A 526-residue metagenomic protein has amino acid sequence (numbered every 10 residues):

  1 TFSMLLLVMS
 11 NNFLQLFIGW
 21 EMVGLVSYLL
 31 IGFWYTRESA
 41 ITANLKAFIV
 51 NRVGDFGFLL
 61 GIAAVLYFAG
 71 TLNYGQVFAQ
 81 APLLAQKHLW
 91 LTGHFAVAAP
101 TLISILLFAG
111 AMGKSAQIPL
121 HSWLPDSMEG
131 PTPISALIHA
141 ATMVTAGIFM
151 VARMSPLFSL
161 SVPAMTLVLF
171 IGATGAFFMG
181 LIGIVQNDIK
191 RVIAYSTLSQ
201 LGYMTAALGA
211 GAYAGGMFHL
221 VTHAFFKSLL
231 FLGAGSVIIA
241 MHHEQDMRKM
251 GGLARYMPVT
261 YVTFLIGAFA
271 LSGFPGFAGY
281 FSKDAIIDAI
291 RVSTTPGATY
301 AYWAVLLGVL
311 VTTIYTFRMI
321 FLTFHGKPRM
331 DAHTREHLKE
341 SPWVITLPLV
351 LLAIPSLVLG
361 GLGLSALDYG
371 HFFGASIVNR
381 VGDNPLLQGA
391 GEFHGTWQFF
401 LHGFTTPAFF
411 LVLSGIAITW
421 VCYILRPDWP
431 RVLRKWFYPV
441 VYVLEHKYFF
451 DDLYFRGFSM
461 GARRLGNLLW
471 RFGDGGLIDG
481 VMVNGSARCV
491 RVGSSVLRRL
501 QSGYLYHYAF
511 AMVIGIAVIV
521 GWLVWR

Functional and structural regions predicted by a protein language model:
T1-G19, G24-S341, P355, G361: Hydrophobic transmembrane alpha-helices and their helix-loop junctions in integral membrane proteins
E21, R52, F56, A224 (+6 more regions): Alpha-helical transmembrane spans of integral membrane proteins, capturing the lipid-embedded, hydrophobic core of TM
R52, F68-L72, V77, G172-G175 (+9 more regions): Membrane-embedded and interfacial regions of multi-pass energy-transducing membrane proteins
L124, K339-L347, F399, F404: Membrane-water interface at loop-to-transmembrane-helix junctions
A136-M143, P342-L352, L505-A511: Select subsegments of transmembrane alpha-helices in polytopic membrane proteins, especially boundary-proximal
G180-I182, M319, G415-I424, I519-L523: Alpha-helical transmembrane segments
V185, S199-G209, Y280-I290, V381-S414: Long, highly hydrophobic alpha-helical transmembrane signal-anchor segments
S365-F410, V421-R526: Aromatic-capped, Gly/Pro-kinked transmembrane alpha-helices
